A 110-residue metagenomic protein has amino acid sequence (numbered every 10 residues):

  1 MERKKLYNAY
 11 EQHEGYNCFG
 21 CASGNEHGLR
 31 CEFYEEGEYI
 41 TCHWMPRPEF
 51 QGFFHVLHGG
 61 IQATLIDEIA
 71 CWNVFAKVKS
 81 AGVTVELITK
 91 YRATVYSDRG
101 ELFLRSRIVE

Functional and structural regions predicted by a protein language model:
M1-H43, R47-P48: Non-catalytic linker/capping segments at the edges of enzyme domains
I40, E49-Q51, T94-Y96: Generic "edge-of-domain/loop-turn" microfeature
I40, V83-V85, L102: Hydrophobic core residues within well-ordered beta-strands of beta-rich domains
P46-G60: Short histidine-centered catalytic/ligand-binding loop motif
V56-G82: Active-site helix/loop of acyl-thioester processing domains in fatty-acid/polyketide metabolism, spanning hotdog-fold
L87-E110: Hydrophobic beta-sheet segments that form the core/acyl-binding groove of ACP/CoA-dependent acyl-chain-processing
